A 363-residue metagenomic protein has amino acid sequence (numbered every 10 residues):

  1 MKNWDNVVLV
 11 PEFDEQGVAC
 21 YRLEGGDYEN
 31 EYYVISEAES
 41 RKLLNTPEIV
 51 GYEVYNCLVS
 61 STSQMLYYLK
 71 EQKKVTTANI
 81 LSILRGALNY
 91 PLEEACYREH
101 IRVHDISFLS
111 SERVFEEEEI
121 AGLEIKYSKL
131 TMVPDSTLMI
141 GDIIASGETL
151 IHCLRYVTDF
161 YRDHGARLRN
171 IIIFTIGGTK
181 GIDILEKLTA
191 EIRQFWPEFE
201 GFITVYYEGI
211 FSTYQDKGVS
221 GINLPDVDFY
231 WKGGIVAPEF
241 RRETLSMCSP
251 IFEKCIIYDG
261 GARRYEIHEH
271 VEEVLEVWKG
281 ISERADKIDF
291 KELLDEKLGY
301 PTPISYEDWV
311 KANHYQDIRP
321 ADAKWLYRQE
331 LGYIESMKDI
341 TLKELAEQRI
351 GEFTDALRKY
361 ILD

Functional and structural regions predicted by a protein language model:
M1-D363: PRPP-associated nucleotide enzymes
